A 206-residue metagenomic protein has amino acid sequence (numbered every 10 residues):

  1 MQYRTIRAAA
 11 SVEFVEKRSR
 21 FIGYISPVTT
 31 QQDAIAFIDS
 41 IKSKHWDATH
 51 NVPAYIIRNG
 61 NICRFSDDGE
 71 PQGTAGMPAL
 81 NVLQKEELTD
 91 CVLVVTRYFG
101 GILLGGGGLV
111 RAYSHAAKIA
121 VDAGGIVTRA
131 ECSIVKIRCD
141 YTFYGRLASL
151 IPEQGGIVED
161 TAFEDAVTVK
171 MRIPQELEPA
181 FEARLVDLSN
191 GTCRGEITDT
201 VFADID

Functional and structural regions predicted by a protein language model:
M1-T74, E196-I205: C-terminal regulatory domains involved in ligand/effector binding and gene-expression control
A75-A123: Active-site beta-strand/loop microenvironment that shapes enzyme catalytic pockets
T89-V92, A120-C132, G145, D160-T161: Short, structured loop/turn "capping" segments at alpha-beta junctions
I126-Y141, M171: Short glycine-/aliphatic-rich beta-strand segments at the starts of folded cytosolic domains
R138-G156: Short amphipathic alpha-helix segments
L147-E153, A180-S189: Short amphipathic alpha-helices in soluble, non-transmembrane regions that often serve as interface/regulatory elements
V158-A162, S189-D206: Conserved short beta-strand edge segments in small beta-sheet-based binding/regulatory domains
M171-A180: Terminal, non-globular segments
